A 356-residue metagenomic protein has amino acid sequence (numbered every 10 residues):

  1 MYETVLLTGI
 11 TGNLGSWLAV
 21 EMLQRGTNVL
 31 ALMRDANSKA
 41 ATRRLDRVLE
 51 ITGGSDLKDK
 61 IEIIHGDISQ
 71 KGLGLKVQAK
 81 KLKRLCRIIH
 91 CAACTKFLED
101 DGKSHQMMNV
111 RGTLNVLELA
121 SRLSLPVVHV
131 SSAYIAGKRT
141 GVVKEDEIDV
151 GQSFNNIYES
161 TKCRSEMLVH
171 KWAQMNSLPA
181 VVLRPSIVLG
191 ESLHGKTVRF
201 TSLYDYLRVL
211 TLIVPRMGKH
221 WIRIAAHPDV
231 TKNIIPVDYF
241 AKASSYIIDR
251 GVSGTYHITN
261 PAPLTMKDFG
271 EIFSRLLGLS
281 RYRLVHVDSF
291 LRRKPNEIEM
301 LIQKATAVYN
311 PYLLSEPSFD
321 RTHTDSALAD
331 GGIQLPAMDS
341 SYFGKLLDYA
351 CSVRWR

Functional and structural regions predicted by a protein language model:
M1-R87, C91-C94: N-terminal Rossmann/SDR dinucleotide-binding element
T4-V5, L30-M33, S318-R356: Amphipathic terminal alpha-helices
C86-H90, E99-K103, M107, R111-I157 (+2 more regions): Conserved Rossmann-fold NAD(P)-dependent oxidoreductase catalytic core, especially the SDR/UDP-sugar
V150, H194-G195, D205-Y239, A243-Y246: A conserved pocket-lining segment of Rossmann-fold NAD(P)-dependent short-chain dehydrogenase/reductase
S153-S186: Active-site Tyr-X1-5-Lys
E191-Y204, Y246-Y256: Glycine/proline-rich active-site loop of Rossmann-fold NAD(P)-dependent oxidoreductases
L212-A225, S289-Q334: A hydrophobic C-terminal alpha-helical subdomain
A243-V308, A350-V353: Mid/C-terminal beta-alpha module of Rossmann-like enzyme folds, strongest in SDR-family dehydrogenases/epimerases
